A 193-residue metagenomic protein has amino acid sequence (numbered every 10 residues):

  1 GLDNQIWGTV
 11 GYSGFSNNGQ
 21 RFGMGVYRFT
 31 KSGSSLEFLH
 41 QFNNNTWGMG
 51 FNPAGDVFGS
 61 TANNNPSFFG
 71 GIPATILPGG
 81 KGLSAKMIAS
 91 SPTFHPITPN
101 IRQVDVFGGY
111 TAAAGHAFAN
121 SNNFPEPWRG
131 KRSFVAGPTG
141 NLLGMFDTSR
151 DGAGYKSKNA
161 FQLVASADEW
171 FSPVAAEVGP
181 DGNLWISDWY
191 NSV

Functional and structural regions predicted by a protein language model:
G1-V193: Beta-propeller blade termini and top-face loops
